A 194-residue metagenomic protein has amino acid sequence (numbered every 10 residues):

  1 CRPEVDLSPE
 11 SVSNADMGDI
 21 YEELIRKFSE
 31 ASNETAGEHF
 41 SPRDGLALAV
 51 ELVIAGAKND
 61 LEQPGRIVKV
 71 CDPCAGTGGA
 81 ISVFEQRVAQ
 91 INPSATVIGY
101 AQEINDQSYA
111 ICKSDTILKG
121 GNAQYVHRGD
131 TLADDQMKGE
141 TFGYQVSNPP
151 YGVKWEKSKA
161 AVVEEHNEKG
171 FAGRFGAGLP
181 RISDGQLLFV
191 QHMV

Functional and structural regions predicted by a protein language model:
C1-S29: Long recognition/docking surfaces used for binding and targeting
R2-E10, G143-Y151, L179-Q186: Short, mixed-charge, low-aromatic patches
D6, L24-K27, E38-H39, I117 (+6 more regions): Residue-level preference for alpha-helix termini and adjacent loops
E10-G18, T35-R43, S183: Conserved phosphate/pyrophosphate-binding and hydrolysis machinery centered on Walker-type P-loop NTPases, extending
N14-E22, R43, A47, L187 (+1 more regions): Non-catalytic, well-ordered alpha-helical scaffold segments
E30-E34: Conserved adenine-nucleotide phosphate-binding loops and their immediately adjacent elements
A36-S147, G152-V163, L187: Conserved S-adenosyl-L-methionine
E168-V194: Glycine-rich S-adenosyl-L-methionine
